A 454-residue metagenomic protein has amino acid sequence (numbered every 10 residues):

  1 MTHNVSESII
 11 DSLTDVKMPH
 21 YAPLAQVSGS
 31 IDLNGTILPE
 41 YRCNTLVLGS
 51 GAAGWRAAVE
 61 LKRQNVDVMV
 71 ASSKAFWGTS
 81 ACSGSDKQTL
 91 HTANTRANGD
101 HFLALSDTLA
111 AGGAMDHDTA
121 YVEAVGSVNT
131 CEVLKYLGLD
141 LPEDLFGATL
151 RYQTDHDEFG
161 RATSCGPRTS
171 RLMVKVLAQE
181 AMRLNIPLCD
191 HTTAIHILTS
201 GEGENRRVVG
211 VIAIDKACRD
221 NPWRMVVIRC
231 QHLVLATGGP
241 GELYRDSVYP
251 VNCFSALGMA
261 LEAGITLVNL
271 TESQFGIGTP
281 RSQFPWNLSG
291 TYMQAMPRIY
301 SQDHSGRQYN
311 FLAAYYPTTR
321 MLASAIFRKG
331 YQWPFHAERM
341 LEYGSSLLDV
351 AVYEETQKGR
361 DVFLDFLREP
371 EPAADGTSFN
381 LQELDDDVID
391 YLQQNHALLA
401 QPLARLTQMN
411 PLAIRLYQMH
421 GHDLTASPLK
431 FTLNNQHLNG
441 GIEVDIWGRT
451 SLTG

Functional and structural regions predicted by a protein language model:
M1-T45, R63, C165, R206: Extreme N-terminal leader/targeting segments of oxidoreductases
A22-P23, T130-W223, A236, T279-T291 (+2 more regions): Conserved redox-cofactor binding core of oxidoreductases
P39-C43, D220-H232, S451: Core beta-strand elements of the Rossmann-like FAD/NAD(P) dinucleotide-binding domain in flavoenzyme oxidoreductases
C43-V70: N-terminal Rossmann-like FAD-binding beta1-loop-alpha1 element of flavoenzymes
K62-G84: Glycine-rich FAD pyrophosphate-binding loop
T89-E123: Glycine-rich active-site loop/strand segments that organize a redox cofactor
R229-W286: Glycine-rich loop(s) and the adjacent beta-strand/alpha-helix scaffold that form part
T266-R415: An anion/pyrophosphate-binding glycine-rich loop and adjacent beta-alpha core in soluble alpha-beta enzymes
